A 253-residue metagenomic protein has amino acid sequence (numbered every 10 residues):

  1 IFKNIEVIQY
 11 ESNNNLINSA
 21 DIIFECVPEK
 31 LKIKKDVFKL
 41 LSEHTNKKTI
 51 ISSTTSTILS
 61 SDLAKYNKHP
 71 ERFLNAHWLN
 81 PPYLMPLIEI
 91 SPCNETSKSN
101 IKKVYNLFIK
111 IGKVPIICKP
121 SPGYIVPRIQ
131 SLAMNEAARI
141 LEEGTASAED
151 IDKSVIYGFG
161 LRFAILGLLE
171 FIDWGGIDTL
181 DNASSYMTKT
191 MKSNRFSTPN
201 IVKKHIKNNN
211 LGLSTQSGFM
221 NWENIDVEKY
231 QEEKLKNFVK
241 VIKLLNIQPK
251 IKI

Functional and structural regions predicted by a protein language model:
I1-I51, I58: Rossmann-like NAD(P)-binding element
I50-P120, Y124-R128: Rossmann-fold dinucleotide-binding core
P86-L87, A133-A137, N182-M187: A general alpha-helix detector
K110-P120, E143, A148-I253: NAD(P)-dependent Rossmann-like dehydrogenase/reductase catalytic/cofactor-binding core
I125-V126, A133, G175-T179: Mid-domain beta-loop-alpha active-site segment that forms a flexible, acidic cofactor/metal-binding surface
I129-T145: Flexible helical/loop "lid" subdomain adjacent to adenine-nucleotide binding pockets
